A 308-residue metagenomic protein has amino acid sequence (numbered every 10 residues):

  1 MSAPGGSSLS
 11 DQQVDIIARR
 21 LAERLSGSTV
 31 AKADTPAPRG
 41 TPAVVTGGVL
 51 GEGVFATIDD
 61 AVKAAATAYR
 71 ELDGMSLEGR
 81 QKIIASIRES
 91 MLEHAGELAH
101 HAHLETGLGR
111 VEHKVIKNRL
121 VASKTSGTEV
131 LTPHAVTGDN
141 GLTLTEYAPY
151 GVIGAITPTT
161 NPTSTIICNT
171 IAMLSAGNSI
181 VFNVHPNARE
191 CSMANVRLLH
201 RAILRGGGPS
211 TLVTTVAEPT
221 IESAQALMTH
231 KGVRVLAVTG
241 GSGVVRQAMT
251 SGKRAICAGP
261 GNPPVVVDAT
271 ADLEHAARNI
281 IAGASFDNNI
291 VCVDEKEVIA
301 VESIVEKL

Functional and structural regions predicted by a protein language model:
S2-L144: N-terminal Rossmann-like NAD(P)+-binding subdomain of aldehyde/semialdehyde dehydrogenases
A18, R80, I153, N161 (+5 more regions): Buried hydrophobic positions in well-ordered alpha/beta secondary-structure cores of metabolic enzymes
R24, S28, A68-M75, S90 (+7 more regions): Change "in soluble alpha/beta enzymes" to "in soluble alpha/beta proteins
E52, I167, A194, V245-L308: ALDH superfamily catalytic-core signature
Q81-S86, T220-V235, G243, Q247 (+1 more regions): Aldehyde/semialdehyde dehydrogenase
L131-A202, G206, S242, S251-K253 (+2 more regions): Conserved small-residue-rich beta-alpha loop and adjacent elements that most often cradle the phosphate/pyrophosphate
P133-T145, V213-V233: A structured beta-alpha segment of the ubiquitous adenosine-cofactor-binding alpha/beta core
F182, T215-A217, A237-G240, A255-A258: General beta-strand structural signal in soluble alpha/beta enzymes
